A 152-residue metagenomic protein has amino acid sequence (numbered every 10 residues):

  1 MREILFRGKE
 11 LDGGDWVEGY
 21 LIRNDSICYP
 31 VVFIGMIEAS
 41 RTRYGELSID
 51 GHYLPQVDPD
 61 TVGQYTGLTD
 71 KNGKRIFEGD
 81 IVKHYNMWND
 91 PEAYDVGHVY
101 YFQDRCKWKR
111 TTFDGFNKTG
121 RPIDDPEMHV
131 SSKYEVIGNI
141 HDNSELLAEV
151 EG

Functional and structural regions predicted by a protein language model:
M1-G152: Secondary-structure transition motif
